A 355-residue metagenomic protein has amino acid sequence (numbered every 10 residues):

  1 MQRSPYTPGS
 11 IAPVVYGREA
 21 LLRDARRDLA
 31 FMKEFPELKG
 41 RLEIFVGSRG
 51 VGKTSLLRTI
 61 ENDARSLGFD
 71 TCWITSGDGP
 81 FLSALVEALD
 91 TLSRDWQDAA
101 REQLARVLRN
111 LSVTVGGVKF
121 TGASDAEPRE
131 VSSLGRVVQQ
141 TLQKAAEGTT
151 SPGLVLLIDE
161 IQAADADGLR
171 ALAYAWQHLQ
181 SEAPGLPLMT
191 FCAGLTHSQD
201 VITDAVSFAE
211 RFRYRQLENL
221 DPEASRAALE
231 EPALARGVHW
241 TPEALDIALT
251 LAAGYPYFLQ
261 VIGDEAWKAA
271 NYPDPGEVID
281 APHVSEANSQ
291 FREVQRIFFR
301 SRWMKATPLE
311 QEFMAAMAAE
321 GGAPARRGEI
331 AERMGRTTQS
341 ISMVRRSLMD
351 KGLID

Functional and structural regions predicted by a protein language model:
M1-R41, T91, P184: A short, basic N-terminal segment
E37-A166, L188, R336, M349: P-loop NTPase nucleotide-binding core
V155, A163-V206, Y214: Sensor-1/coupling segment of RecA-like P-loop NTPase cores
L217-A244, I262: Conserved small helical "lid"/interfacial subdomain of P-loop NTPases
H239-L251, A325, E329: Short conserved motifs of the RecA-like P-loop NTPase core
G254, Q260-T338: Winged-helix-like regulatory helical subdomains adjacent to P-loop NTPase cores
M349-D355: A short, conserved structural fragment
